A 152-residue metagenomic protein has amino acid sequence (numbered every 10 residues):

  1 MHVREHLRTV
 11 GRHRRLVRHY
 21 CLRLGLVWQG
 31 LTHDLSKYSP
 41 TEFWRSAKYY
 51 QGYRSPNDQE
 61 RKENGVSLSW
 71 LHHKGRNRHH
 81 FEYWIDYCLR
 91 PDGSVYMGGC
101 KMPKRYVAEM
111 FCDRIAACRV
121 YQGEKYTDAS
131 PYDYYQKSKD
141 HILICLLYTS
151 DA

Functional and structural regions predicted by a protein language model:
M1-G25: Alpha-helical phosphate/pyrophosphate-handling elements in metalloenzyme active cores
H19-C145: Divalent metal-dependent catalytic cores for phosphoryl transfer on phosphate-bearing substrates
Y148-A152: Conserved small/polar residues in nucleotide/adenosyl-binding loops
